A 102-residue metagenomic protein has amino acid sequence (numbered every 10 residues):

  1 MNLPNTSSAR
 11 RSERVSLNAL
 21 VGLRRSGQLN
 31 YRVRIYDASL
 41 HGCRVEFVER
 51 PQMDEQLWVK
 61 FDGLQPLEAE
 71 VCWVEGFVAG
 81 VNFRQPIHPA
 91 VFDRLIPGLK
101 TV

Functional and structural regions predicted by a protein language model:
M1-V102: Structured alpha-helical
